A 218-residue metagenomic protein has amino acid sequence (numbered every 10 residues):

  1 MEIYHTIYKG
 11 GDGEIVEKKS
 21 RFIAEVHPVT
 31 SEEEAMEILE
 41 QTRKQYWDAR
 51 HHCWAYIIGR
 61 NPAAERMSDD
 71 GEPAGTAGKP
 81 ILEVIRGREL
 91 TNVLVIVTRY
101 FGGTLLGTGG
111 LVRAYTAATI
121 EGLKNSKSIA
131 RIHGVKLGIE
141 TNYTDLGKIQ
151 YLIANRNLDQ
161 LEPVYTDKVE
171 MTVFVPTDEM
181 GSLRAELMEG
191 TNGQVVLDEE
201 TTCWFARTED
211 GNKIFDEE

Functional and structural regions predicted by a protein language model:
M1-G75, V196-E218: C-terminal regulatory domains involved in ligand/effector binding and gene-expression control
A24-E25, H52-W54, N92-V95, K136 (+2 more regions): Structural motif
Q45-A49, R156-L161, M188-V196: A common structural junction motif
A77-S126: Active-site beta-strand/loop microenvironment that shapes enzyme catalytic pockets
K127-D145: Short glycine-/aliphatic-rich beta-strand segments at the starts of folded cytosolic domains
E140-L158: Short amphipathic alpha-helix segments
I149-N155, S182-T191: Short amphipathic alpha-helices in soluble, non-transmembrane regions that often serve as interface/regulatory elements
V173-S182: Terminal, non-globular segments
